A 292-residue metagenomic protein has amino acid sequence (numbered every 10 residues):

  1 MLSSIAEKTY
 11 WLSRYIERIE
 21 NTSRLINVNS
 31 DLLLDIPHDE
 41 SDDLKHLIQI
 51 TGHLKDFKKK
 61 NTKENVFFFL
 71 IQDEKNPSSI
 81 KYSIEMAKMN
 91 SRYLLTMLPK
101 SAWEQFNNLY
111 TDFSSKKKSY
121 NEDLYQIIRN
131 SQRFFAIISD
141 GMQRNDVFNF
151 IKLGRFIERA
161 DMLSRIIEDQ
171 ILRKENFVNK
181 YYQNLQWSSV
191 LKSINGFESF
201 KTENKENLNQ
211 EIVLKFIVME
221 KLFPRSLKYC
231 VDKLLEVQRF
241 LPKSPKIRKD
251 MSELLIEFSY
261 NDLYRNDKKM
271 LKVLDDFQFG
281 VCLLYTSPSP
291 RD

Functional and structural regions predicted by a protein language model:
M1-S287: Alpha-helical transmembrane segments and their helix-helix packing motifs
P288-D292: A short, hydrophobic C-terminal helix/tail in secreted or cell-surface proteins
